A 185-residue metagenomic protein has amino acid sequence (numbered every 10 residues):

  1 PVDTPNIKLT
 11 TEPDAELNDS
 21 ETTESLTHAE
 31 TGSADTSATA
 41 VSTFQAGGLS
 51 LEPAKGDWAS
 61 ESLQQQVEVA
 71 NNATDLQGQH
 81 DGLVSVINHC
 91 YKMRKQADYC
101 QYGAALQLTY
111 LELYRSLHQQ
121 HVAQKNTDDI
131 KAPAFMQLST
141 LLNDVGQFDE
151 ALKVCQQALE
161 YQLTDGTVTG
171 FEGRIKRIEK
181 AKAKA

Functional and structural regions predicted by a protein language model:
P1-H80, D98: Long, contiguous interaction/recruitment modules in multidomain scaffold/adaptor proteins
G32, G47-G48, G56, G78 (+5 more regions): Residue-identity detector for glycine
S60-S62, D75, K95-Y99, Q124 (+1 more regions): Short, structured coil/loop segments at alpha-helix boundaries
V69-N72, G82, R94-A97, F171-I178 (+1 more regions): Polar alpha-helical coiled-coil and adjacent low-complexity
A70-A73, Q107-H121, Y161-G166, K182: Alpha-helical junction/boundary sensor with strong preference for TPR arrays
H80-K153: Alpha-helical adaptor scaffolds
H121-M136, G166-A185: TPR/TPR-like alpha-solenoid helical repeat scaffolds
L141-E150, V154-T167, I175, E179: Amphipathic alpha-helical binding modules
